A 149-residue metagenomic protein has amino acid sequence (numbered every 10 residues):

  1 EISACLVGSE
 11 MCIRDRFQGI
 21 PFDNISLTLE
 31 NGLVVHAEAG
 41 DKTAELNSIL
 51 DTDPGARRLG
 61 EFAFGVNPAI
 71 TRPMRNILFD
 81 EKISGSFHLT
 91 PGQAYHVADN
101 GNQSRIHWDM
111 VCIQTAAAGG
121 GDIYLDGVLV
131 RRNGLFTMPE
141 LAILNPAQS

Functional and structural regions predicted by a protein language model:
E1-G8, C12-I13: Single conserved hydrophobic/aromatic residue that forms the stacking wall/gate of nucleotide- or nucleobase-binding
E10, T28, A63-G65, T90 (+1 more regions): Residues in well-ordered beta-strands of folded domains
R16-I20: Short loop/turn motifs at secondary-structure junctions and domain boundaries
D23-E38, I123: Active-site and channel-lining beta-strand-loop segments that bind or position nucleotide-derived/phosphorylated
H36-Q103: Dual-mode signal for accessory low-complexity, basic/Gly-rich regions
R75-P146: Internal helix-turn-beta structural module
